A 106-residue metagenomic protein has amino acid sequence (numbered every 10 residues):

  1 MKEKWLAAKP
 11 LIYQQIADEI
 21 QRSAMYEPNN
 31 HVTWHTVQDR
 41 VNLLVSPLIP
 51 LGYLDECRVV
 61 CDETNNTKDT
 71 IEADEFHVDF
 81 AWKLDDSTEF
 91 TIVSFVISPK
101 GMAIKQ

Functional and structural regions predicted by a protein language model:
M1-Q106: Structured, hydrophobic secondary-structure cores that serve as assembly/anchoring elements
